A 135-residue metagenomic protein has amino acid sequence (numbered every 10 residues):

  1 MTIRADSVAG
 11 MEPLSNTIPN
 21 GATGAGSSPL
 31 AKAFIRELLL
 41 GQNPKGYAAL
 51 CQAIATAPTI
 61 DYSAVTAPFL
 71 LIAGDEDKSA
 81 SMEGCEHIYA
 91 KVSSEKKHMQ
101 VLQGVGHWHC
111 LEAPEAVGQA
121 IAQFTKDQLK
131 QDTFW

Functional and structural regions predicted by a protein language model:
M1-T2: Charged helix-capping and loop-helix junction motifs
S7-A64: Conserved alpha/beta-hydrolase catalytic His-Asp/Glu region
Q42, I60, A80, H109-E112: Residue-level signal for the nucleotide or nucleotide-sugar donor/cofactor binding architecture
Y62-T66, K91-S94: Short, conserved loop/helix-junction motifs that constitute active-site signature segments in enzyme catalytic cores
V65, L71-A73, D77: Short beta-strand/loop motif that positions the catalytic acidic residue of the alpha/beta-hydrolase fold
A67, S81-A90: Short alpha-helix in the alpha/beta-hydrolase fold that links the catalytic acid
D75-K78, G104-G106: Acidic beta-to-alpha connecting loop that harbors the catalytic carboxylate
E95-W135: Catalytic active-site module of serine/aspartate enzymes centered on a nucleophile-bearing elbow/loop
